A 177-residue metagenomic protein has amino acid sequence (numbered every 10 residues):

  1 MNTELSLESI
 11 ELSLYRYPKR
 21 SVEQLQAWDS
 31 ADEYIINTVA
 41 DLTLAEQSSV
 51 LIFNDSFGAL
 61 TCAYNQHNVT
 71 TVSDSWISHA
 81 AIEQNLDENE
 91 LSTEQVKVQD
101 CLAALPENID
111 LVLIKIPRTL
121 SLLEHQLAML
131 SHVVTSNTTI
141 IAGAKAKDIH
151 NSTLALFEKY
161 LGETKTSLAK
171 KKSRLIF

Functional and structural regions predicted by a protein language model:
M1-E46, S56-L60: S-adenosyl-L-methionine
M1-R20, A144-F177: Non-catalytic substrate-recognition/targeting regions of SAM-dependent transferases
S48, Q99-I116: A short acidic, Gly/Pro-enriched loop at the edge of an enzyme's catalytic core that lines a small-molecule cofactor
Y64-T70, S136: Conserved S-adenosyl-L-methionine
N68-D74, A142: Conserved SAM-binding motif I beta-strand of class I
I82-N85: Conserved SAM-binding loop
E90-L102: Conserved SAM-binding strand-loop segment of SAM-dependent methyltransferases
L123-T139: A short glycine-rich, Lys/Arg-flanked "PGG" loop and its adjoining helix->strand segment in the class I
